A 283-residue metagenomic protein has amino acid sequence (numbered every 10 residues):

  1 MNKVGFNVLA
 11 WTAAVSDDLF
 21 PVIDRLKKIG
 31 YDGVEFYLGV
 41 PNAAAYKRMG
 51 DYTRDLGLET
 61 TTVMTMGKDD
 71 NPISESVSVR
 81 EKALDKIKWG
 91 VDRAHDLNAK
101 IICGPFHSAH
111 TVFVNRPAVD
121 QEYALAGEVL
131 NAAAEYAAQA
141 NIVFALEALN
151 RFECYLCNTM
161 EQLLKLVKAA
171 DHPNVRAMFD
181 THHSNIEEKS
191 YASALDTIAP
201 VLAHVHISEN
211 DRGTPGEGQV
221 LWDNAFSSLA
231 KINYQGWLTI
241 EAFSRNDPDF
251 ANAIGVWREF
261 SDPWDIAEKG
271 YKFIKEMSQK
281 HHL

Functional and structural regions predicted by a protein language model:
M1-K27, N98-K100, C157-F179, S184-L283: Histidine-acidic metal/acid-base catalytic patches
A10-T12, L38-V40, M66-D69, F106-H110 (+4 more regions): Active-site-proximal loop/turn and secondary-structure-junction residues that shape catalytic pockets, frequently
F20-V40, G90, L97-N98: Catalytic domains of carbohydrate-active enzymes, especially glycoside hydrolases
E35, T62-M64, C103, A145 (+2 more regions): Conserved beta-strand positions in the central sheet of alpha/beta enzyme cores
N42-Y52: Active-site-adjacent beta->alpha loops and helix N-cap segments on the catalytic face of soluble alpha/beta enzymes
R54, V77-R176, S261-D265, H281: Active-site acidic/histidine proton-transfer and metal-coordination neighborhood in alpha/beta enzyme cores
D69-S74, H110-R116, E153, I186-E187 (+2 more regions): A short acidic, helix-capping loop that chelates divalent metal ions and anchors anionic groups
